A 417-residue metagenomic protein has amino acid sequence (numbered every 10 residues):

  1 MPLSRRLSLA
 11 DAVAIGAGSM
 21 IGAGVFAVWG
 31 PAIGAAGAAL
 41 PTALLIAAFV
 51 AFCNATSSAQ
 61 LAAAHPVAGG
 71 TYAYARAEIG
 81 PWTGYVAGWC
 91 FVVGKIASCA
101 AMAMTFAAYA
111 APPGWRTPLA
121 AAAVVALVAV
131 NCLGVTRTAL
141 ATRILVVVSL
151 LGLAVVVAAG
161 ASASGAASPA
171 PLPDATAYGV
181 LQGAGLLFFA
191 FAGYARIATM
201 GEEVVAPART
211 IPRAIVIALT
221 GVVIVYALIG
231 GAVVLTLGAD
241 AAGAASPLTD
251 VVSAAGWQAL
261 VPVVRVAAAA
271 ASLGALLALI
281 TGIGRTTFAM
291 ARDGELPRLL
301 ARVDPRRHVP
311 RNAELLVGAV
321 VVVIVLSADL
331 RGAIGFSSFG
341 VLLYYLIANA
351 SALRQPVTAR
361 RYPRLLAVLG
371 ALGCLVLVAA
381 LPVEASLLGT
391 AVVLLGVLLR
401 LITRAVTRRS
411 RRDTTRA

Functional and structural regions predicted by a protein language model:
M1-G30, A35-A39, A51-F52, T56 (+3 more regions): Membrane-interface "cap" regions at the ends of multi-pass membrane proteins
M1-L3, P41, L45, G114 (+2 more regions): Helix-loop-helix junctions that connect adjacent transmembrane segments in multi-pass membrane transporters
P31, F52-C132, R137, A268-A289 (+3 more regions): Hydrophobic transmembrane alpha-helices that form the core helical bundles of multi-pass secondary transporters
A35-A38, P66-G70, A77-T83, E202-T210 (+4 more regions): Juxtamembrane helix-boundary/capping and inter-helix hinge elements in multi-pass membrane proteins
A73-Y74, G80, P112, V216-L279 (+1 more regions): TM-loop-TM module centered on a large, flexible mid-protein loop between adjacent transmembrane helices in multi-pass
A110, R116-A166, D174-A177, I215-L219 (+3 more regions): Membrane-interface loop-to-helix entry segments
L296-D304, L346-Y362: Alpha-helical transmembrane segments
G340, L353-R354, R361-A417: A generic transmembrane alpha-helix motif of multi-pass inner-membrane proteins
